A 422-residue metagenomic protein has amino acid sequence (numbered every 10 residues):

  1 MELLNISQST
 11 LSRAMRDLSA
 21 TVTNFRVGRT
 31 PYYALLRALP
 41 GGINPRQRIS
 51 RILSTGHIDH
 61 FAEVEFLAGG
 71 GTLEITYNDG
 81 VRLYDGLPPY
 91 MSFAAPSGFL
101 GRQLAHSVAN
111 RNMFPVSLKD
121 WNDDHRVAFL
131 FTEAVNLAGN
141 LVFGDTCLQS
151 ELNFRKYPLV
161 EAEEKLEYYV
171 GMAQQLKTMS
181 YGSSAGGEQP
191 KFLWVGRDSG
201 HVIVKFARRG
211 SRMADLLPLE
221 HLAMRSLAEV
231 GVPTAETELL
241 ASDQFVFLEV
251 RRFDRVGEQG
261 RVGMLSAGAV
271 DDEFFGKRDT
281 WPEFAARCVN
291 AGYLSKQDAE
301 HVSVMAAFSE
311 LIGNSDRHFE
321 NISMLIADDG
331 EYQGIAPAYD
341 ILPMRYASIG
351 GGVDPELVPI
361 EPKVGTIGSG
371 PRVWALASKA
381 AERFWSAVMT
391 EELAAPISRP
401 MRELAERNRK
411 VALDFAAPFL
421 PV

Functional and structural regions predicted by a protein language model:
E2-F319, S323-V422: Phosphate/dinucleotide-binding and metal-coordinating scaffold of catalytic cores in nucleotide-dependent enzymes
